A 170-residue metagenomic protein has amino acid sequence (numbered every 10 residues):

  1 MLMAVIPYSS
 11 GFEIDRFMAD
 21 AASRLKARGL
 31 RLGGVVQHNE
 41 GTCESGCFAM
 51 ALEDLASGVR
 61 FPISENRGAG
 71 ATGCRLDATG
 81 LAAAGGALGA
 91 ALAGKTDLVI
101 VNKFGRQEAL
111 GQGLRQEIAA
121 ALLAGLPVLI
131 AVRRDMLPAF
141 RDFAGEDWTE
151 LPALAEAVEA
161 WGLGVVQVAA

Functional and structural regions predicted by a protein language model:
M1-L32: Glycine-rich P-loop/Walker A and Walker A-like loops and their local beta1-loop-alpha1 context in P-loop NTPases
A21, G113-A124: Catalytic-core regions built around general acid/base machinery
V36-R67: Glycine-rich, small/polar surface segments that engage phosphate groups of diverse ligands
L55-G94: Helix-adjacent hinge/juxtasegments
V101, L126-R133: Structural recognition of the conserved hydrophobic beta-strand(s) that form the central parallel beta-sheet of P-loop
E108-L114, F140: Conserved ATPase-coupling elements of RecA-like P-loop NTPase cores
R134-W148: Glycine-rich, charge-decorated loop segments at or immediately adjacent to ligand/cofactor-binding or catalytic sites
P152-A170: A charged, well-structured terminal subsegment
